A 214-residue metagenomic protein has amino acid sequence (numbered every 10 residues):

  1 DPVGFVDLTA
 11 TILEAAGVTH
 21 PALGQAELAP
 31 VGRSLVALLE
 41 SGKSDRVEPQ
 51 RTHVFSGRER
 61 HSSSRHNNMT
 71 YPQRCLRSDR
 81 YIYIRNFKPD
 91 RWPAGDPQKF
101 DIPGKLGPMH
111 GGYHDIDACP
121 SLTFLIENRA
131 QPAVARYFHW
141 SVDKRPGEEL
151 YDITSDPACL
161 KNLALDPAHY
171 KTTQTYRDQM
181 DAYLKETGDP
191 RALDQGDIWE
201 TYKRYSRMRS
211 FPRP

Functional and structural regions predicted by a protein language model:
D1-G4: A short, structured beta-strand-centered segment in the mid-to-C-terminal lobe of catalytic cores from group-transfer
D7, T11, P30, S34-A37 (+3 more regions): Extracytoplasmic/secreted proteins, especially bacterial periplasmic and envelope-associated proteins
T11-E14, C75: Conserved C-lobe helical segment of Hanks-type protein kinase catalytic domains, centered on the alphaI helix
L13-V18, E40, S155, D181-K185: Sec-exported extracytoplasmic/periplasmic mature domains
E14, A94-D96, L163, Q195: Short, solvent-exposed loop/turn and secondary-structure capping segments
H20-E149: C-terminal cap/loop subdomain of S1 sulfatases and analogous C-terminal strand-loop tails that border
I126-E148, I153-P214: Long, internal low-complexity/basic segments
